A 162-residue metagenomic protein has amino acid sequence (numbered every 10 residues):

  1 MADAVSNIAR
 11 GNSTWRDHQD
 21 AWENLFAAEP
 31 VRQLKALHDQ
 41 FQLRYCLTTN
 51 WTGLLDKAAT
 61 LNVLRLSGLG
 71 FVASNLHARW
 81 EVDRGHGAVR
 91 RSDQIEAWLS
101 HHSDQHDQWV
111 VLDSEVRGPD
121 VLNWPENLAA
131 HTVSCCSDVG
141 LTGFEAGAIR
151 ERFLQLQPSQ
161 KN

Functional and structural regions predicted by a protein language model:
M1-Q40: Active-site neighborhood of HAD-like aspartate-dependent phosphohydrolases
R16-Q19, Q42, C46, H131 (+1 more regions): Generic, low-specificity signal for short hydrophobic/alpha-helical stretches with a mild N-terminal bias, encompassing
W22, T48, D83: Conserved short-loop catalytic and cofactor-binding motifs
N24-L25, G53-D56, R84-H86: Acidic-and-aromatic substrate-binding clefts and catalytic sites of carbohydrate-active enzymes
E29-R32, C46, L55, R90: Generic alpha-helix structural propensity
H38-F41, H102-D104: A structural signal for short coil/turn segments at secondary-structure junctions
F41-L61: Substrate-recognition element of Asp-dependent hydrolases with the DxDx(T/V) motif
A58-N162: C-terminal cap/substrate-recognition subdomain and adjoining C-terminal extension of metal-dependent phosphatase-like
